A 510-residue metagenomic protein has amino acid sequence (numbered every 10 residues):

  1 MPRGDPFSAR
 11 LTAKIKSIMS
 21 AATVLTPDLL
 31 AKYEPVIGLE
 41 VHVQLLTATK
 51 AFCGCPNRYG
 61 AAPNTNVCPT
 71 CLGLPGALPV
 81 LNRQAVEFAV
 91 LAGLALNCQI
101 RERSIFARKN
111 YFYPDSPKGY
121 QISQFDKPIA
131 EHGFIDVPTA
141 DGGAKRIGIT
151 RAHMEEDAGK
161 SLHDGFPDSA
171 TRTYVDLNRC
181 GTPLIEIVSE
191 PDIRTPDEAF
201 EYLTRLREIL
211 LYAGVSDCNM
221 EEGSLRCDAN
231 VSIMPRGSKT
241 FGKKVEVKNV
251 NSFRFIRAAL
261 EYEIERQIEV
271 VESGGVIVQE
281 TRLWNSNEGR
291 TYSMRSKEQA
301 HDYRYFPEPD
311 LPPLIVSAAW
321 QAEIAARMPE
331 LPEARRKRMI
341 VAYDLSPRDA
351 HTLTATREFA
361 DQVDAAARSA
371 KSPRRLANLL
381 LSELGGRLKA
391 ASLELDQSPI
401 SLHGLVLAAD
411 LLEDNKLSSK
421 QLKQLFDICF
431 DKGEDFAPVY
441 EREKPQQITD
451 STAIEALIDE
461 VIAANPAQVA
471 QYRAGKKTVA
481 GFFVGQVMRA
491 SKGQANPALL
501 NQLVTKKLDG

Functional and structural regions predicted by a protein language model:
I15-E330, V341, L345-P347, R368-S372 (+1 more regions): Basic, nucleic-acid-interacting segments
G223-P235, Y303, I340-D364, P373-A390 (+3 more regions): Core structural elements
S369-A370, L376, L384-P399, L407-L412 (+1 more regions): M16/insulysin-pitrilysin zinc metalloprotease superfamily fold
D396-V406, K416-R489: Strongly charged, low-complexity linkers/loops
K477-G510: Short, amphipathic C-terminal "tail helix"
